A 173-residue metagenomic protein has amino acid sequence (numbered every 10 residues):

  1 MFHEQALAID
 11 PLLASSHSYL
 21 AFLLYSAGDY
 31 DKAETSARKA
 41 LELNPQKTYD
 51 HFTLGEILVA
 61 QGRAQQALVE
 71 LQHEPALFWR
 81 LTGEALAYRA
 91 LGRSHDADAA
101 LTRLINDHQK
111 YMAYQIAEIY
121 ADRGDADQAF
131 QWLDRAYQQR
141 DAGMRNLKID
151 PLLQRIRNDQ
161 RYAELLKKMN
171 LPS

Functional and structural regions predicted by a protein language model:
M1-S173: Alpha-helical protein-protein interaction modules
